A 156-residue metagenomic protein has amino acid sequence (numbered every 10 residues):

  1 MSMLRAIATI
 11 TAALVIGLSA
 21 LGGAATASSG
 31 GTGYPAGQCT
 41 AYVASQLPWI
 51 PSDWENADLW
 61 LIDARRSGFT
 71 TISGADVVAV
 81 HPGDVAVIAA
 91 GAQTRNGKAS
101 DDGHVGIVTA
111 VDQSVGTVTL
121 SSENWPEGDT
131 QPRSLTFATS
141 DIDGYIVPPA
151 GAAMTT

Functional and structural regions predicted by a protein language model:
M1-A27: Secretory targeting and sorting signals
L21, T26-A27, I72, V78 (+3 more regions): Intrinsically disordered, low-complexity, compositionally biased regions/tails
G23, N96, S134-T136: Generic preference for flexible, low-structure residues
S28-E123: Secreted/periplasmic proteins that engage bacterial cell-wall peptidoglycan
A110-T156: Aromatic- and glycine-rich peptidoglycan recognition patches
